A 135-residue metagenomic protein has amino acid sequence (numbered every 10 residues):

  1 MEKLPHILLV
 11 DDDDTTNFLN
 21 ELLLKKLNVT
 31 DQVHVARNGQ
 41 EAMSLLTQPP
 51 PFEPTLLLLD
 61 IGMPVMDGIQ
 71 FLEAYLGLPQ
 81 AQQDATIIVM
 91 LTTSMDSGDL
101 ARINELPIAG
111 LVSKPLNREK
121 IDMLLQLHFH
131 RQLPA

Functional and structural regions predicted by a protein language model:
P5-T15, N20-L24: Conserved acidic segment of CheY-like receiver
D11, L59-I61, T92: Active-site residues of response regulator receiver
V35-S44, G68: Helix N-cap/capping motif at the beta->alpha junctions
S44, I69-Q82: Short amphipathic alpha-helix used as the core "switch/output" element in two-component signaling
P51-L58: Active-site beta3 strand of CheY-like receiver
M63-M66: Receiver (REC) domain active-site loop signature in two-component systems and cognate sites in sensor histidine kinases
Q70, A85, V89, S94-V112 (+1 more regions): Alpha4 helix (beta4-alpha4-beta5 surface) of REC/receiver domains from two-component response regulators
L116-H128: C-terminal output helix
